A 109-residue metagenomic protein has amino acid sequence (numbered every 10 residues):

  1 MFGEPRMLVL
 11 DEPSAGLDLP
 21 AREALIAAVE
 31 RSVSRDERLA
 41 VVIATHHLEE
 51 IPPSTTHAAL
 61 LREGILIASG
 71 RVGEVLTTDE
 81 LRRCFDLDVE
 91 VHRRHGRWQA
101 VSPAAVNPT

Functional and structural regions predicted by a protein language model:
F2-R6: A short, proline-enriched helix->beta-strand linker immediately N-terminal to the Walker B motif in ABC-type P-loop
L8-D11: Catalytic Walker B motif of ABC-type/P-loop ATPase nucleotide-binding domains
L19-A21: Helix N-cap at the start of a conserved alpha-helix in ABC-type nucleotide-binding domains
E23-E37: Helical segment within the ABC ATPase nucleotide-binding domain
T45-H46: H-loop/switch region of ABC-family ATPase nucleotide-binding domains
S69-G70: ABC ATPase "signature
R83-T109: ABC ATPase nucleotide-binding domains
